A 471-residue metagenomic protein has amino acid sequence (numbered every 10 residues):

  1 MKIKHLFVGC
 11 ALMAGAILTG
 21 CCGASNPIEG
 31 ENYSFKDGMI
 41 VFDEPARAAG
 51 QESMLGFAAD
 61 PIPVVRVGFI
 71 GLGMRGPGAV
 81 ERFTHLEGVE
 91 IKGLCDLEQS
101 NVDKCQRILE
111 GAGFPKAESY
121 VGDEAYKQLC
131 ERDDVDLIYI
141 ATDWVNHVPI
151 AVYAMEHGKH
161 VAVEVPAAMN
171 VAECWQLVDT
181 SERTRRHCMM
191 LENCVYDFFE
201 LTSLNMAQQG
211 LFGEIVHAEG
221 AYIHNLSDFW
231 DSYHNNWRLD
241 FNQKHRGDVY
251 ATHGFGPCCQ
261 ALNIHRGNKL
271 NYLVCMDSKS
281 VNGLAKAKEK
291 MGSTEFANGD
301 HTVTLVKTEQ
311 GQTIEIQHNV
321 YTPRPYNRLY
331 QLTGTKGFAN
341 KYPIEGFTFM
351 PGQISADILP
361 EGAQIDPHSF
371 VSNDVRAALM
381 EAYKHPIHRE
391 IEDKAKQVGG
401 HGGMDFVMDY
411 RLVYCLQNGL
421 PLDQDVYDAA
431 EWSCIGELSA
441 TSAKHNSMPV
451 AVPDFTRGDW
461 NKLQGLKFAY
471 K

Functional and structural regions predicted by a protein language model:
M1-C10: Bacterial N-terminal signal peptides that target proteins for export
L18-G20: C-terminal motif of bacterial Sec signal peptides marking the signal peptidase cleavage site
C22-A112: N-terminal Rossmann-like dinucleotide-binding module
N26-V41, P45-A49, L55, P77-G78 (+4 more regions): C-terminal helical cap and adjacent loop that interface with cofactors, partners, or active-site loops
E118-V135: A structured beta-alpha segment of the ubiquitous adenosine-cofactor-binding alpha/beta core
L137, D143-W144, V148-Y196, G210: Beta-strand-loop-alpha-helix segment that lines the small-molecule cofactor/substrate pocket of alpha/beta enzymes
T184-M189, C194-A297: Predominantly a Rossmann-like dinucleotide-binding segment in NAD(P)-dependent oxidoreductases
T304-Q310, G334: Active-site beta-strand termini and strand-to-loop segments that position acidic
